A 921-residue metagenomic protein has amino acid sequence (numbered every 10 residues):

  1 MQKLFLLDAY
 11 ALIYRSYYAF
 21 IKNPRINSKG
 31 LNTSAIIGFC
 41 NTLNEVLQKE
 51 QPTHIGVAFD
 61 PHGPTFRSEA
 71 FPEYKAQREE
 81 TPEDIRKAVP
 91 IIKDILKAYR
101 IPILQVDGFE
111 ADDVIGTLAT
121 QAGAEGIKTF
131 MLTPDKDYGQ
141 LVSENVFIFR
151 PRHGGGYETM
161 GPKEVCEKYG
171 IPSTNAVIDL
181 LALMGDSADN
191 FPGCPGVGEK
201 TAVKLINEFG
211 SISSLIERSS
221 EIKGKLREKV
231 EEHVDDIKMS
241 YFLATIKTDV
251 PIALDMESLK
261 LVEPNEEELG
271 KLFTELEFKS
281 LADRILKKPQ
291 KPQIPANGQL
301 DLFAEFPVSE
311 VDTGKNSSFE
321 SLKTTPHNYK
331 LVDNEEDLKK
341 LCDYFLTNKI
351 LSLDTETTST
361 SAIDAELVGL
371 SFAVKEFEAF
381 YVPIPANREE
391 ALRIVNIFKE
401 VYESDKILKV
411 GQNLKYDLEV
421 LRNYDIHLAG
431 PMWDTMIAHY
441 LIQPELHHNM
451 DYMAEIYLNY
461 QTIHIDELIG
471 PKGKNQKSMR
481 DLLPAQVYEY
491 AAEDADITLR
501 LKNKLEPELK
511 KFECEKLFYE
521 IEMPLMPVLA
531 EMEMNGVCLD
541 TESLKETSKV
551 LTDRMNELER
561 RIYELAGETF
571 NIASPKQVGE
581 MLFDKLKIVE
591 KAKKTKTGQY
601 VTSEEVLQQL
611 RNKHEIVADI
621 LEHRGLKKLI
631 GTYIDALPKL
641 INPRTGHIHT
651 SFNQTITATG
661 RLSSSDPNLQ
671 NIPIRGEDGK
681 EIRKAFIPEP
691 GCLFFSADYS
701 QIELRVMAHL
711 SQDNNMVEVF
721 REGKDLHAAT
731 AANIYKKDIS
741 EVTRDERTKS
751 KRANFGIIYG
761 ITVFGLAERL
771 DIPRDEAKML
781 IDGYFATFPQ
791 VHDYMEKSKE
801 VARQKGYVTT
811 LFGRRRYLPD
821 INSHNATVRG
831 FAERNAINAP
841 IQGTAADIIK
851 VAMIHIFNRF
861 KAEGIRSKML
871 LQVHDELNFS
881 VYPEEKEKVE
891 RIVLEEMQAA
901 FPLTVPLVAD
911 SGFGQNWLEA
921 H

Functional and structural regions predicted by a protein language model:
M1-F59, G63-K75, K87-D94, V234 (+3 more regions): Extended, highly charged clamp/arch subdomains and adjacent linkers that form or line substrate-binding channels
Q2, K22-I26, A76-I252, E455-Y457: Extended two-metal-dependent nuclease catalytic cores across DNA- and RNA-processing enzymes
L4-F5, R15-H54, P72-E73, Q77-D84 (+5 more regions): Conserved RNase H-like, two-metal-ion catalytic cores of nucleic-acid enzymes
E73-K87, S143-P172, R227-K229, F380-K399 (+3 more regions): Short alpha-helix plus adjacent loop in nuclease-associated cores
H233-A386, Q412, E445, M453 (+9 more regions): Conserved "right-hand" nucleotidyltransferase catalytic core of DNA-directed polymerases
D434, L525-M534, D540, Y699 (+3 more regions): Catalytic palm active-site di-aspartate
K477-R480, P527, M534, V589 (+7 more regions): Conserved catalytic core of nucleic-acid polymerases
D553, E557-R560, E564-A618, A786-N838 (+1 more regions): C-terminal polymerase-core module
